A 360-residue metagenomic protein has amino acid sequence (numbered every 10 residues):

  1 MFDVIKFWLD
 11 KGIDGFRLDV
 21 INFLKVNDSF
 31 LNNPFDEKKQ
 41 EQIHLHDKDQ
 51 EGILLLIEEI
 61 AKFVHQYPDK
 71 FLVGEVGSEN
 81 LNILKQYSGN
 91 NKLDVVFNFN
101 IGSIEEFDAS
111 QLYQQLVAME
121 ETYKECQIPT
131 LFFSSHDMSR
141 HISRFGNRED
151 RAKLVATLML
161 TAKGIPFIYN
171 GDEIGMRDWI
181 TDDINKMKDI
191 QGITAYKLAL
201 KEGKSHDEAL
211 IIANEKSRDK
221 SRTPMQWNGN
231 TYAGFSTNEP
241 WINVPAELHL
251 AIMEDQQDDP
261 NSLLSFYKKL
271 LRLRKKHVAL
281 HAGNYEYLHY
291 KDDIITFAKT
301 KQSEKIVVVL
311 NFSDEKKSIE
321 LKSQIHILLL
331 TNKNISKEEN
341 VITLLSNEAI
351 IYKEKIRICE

Functional and structural regions predicted by a protein language model:
M1-N170, I174, T181, T231: Alpha-amylase-like alpha-glycosidases and glucanotransferases acting on alpha-linked glucans and related
P34-E37, L45, L55, A61-V64 (+4 more regions): Loop/helix patches that line or flank the sugar-binding groove of alpha-linked glycan CAZymes
L84-K85, D108-A109, I142-F145, W179-I180 (+4 more regions): Short conserved micro-motifs at the rims of enzyme active sites and ligand-binding pockets
Y285-H289, I335-K337, I342: Short, exposed beta-strand/loop patches in secreted or surface proteins that constitute
L310, I335, N347: A conserved amphipathic helix/loop scaffold that creates a polar/acidic microenvironment used either to coordinate
K316-N332: Beta-strand-rich binding/interaction modules
E338-E360: C-terminal beta-strand-rich structural cap/linker in extracellular carbohydrate-active enzymes
